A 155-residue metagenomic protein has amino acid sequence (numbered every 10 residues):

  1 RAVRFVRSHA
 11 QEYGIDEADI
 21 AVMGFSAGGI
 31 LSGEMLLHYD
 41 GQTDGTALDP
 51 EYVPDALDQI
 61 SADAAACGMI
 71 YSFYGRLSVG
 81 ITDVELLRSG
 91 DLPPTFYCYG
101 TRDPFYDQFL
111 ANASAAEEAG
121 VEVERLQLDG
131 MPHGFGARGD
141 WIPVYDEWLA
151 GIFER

Functional and structural regions predicted by a protein language model:
R1-G90: Primarily recognizes the serine-hydrolase "nucleophile elbow" in alpha/beta-hydrolase and SGNH/GDSL folds
D16-A18, G90, Q108, M131 (+1 more regions): Surface-exposed loop/turn and secondary-structure junction residues enriched for glycine/proline
I20, T95, V123: Hydrophobic anchor at the start of a short beta-strand that flanks the dinucleotide cofactor-binding loop
S72, F96-D103: Conserved strand-to-loop "acid loop" that flanks and positions the catalytic carboxylate
V79, P104-L110: Conserved alpha/beta-hydrolase "acid-adjacent" motif
C98, L110-R155: C-terminal catalytic histidine-bearing segment of alpha/beta-hydrolase fold enzymes
D103-P104, H133: Glycine-/small-residue-rich active-site loops that bind phosphorylated ligands and cofactors
